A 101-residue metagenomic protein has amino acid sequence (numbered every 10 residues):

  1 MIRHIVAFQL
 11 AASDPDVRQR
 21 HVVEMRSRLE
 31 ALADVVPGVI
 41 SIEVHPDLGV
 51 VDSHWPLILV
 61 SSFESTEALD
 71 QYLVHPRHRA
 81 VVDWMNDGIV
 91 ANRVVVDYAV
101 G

Functional and structural regions predicted by a protein language model:
M1-W55, E64-Q71, D97-G101: Short S/T/G/P-rich N-terminal loop/turn motif that feeds into the first structured element of a domain
T66-V96: C-terminal structural segments of small proteins and small subunits
